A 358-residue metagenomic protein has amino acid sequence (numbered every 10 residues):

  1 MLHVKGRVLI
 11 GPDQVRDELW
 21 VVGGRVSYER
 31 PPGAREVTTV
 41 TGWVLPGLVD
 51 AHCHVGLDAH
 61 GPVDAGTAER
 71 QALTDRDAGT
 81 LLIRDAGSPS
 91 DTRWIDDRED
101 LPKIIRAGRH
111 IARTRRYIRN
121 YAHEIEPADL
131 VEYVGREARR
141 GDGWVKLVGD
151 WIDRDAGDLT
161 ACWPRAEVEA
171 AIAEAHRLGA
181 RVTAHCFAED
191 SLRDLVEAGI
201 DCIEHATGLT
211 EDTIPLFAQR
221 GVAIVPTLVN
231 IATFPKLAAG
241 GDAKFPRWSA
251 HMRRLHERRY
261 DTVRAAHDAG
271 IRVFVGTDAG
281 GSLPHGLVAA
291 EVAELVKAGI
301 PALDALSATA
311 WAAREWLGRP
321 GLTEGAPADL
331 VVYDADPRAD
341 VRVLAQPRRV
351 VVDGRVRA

Functional and structural regions predicted by a protein language model:
M1-A34, V44-L45, A335-D340, R355: N-terminal metal-binding scaffold of metallo-dependent hydrolase/deaminase domains
L2-H3, P32-E69, L73, L81: Replace "His-x-His-based motif
G6-R7, G24, T41, V49-H52 (+14 more regions): Divalent metal-coordination and catalytic microenvironments
A65-A180, T213, R220-I231, L237: Divalent-metal coordination cores built from histidine and acidic residues
W94-R98, L192-G199, A293: Distinct, well-ordered alpha-helical segments
D155-Y260, A269, F274-S282, G299-P301 (+1 more regions): Active-site core of metal-dependent hydrolases
R177, H256-D336: His/Asp/Glu-enriched, well-ordered alpha-helical/loop segment that forms or immediately abuts the divalent-metal
